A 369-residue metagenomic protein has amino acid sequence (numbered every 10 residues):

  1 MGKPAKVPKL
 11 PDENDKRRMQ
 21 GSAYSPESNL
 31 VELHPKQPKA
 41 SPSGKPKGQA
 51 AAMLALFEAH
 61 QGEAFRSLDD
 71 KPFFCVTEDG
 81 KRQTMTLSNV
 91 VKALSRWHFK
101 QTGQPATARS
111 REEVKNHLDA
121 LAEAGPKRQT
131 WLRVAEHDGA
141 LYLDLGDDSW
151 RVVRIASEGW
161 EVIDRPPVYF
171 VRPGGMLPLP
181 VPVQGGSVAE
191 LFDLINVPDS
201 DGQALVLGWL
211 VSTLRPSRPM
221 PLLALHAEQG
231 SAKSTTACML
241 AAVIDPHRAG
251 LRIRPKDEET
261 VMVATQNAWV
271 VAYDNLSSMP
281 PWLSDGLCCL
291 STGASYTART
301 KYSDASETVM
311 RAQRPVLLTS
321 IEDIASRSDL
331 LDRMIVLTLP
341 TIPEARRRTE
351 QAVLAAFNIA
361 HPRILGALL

Functional and structural regions predicted by a protein language model:
M1-V183, V263: N-terminal nucleic-acid engagement/recognition segments and initiation subdomains in replication, restriction
T84, L210, L240, A272-D274 (+4 more regions): Conserved RecA-like P-loop NTPase ATPase core
R96, D119-E123, A204-S217, L369: Short, hydrophobic/amphipathic alpha-helical patches that form generic packing surfaces within helical domains
S157-N267: P-loop NTPase catalytic core of nucleic-acid-dependent motor ATPases
D245, S284-T308: Conserved catalytic/switch belt of AAA+ P-loop NTPases
T260-A264, T300-L318: AAA+/SF3 P-loop NTPase mechanochemical coupling elements
V270-S291, E322-D332: Conserved AAA+/SF3 P-loop NTPase catalytic/coupling segment centered on the Walker-B
T308-R314, D323, S328-L369: Phosphate-sensing "switch" segment of ASCE/P-loop ATPases
